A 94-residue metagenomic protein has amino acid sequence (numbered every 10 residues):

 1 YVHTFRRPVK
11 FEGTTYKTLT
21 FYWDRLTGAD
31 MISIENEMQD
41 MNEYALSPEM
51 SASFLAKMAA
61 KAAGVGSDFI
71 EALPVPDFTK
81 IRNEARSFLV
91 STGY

Functional and structural regions predicted by a protein language model:
Y1-Y94: Short, surface-exposed, charged amphipathic helix/loop patches that serve as local interaction elements
